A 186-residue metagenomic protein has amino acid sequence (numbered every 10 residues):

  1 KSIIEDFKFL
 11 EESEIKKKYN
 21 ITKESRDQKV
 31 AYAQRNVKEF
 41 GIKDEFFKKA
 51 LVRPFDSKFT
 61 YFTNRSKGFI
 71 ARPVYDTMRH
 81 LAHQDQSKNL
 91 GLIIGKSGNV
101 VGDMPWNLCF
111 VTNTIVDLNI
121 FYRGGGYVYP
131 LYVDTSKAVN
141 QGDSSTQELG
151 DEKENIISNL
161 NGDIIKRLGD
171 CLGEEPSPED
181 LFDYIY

Functional and structural regions predicted by a protein language model:
K1-Y186: Sequence-level detector for compositionally biased, low-complexity segments
